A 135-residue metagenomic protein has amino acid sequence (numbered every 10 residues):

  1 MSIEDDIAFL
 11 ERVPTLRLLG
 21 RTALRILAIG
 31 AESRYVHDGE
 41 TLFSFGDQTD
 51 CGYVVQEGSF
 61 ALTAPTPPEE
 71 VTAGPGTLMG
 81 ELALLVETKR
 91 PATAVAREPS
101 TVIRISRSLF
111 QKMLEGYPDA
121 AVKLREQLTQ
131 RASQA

Functional and structural regions predicted by a protein language model:
D6, R21-I26, R90-P91, R107-A135: A small-molecule sensor/coupling module
I7, E11-T63: Regulatory nucleotide-sensing modules
F43, A61, G80, I103 (+1 more regions): Nucleotide phosphate-binding site architecture
D47, P65-P67, L84, R107-S108 (+1 more regions): Surface loops and adjacent helix of pleckstrin homology
D47-Q48, V55, P65-T66, E87 (+1 more regions): A short, compositionally biased micro-patch
V54-G58, G76, A94: GIY-YIG nuclease signature motif recognition
P67-E81: Short acidic-glycine-tyrosine-enriched beta hairpin
P75, L85-S108: Ligand-binding loop in jelly-roll beta-barrel domains
